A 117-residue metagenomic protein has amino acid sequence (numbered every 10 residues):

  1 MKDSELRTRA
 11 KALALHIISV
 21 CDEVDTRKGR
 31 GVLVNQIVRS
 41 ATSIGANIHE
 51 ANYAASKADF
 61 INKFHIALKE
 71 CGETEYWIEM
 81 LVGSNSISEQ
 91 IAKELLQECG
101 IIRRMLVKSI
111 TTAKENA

Functional and structural regions predicted by a protein language model:
M1-A117: Amphipathic alpha-helical assembly/interaction segments
